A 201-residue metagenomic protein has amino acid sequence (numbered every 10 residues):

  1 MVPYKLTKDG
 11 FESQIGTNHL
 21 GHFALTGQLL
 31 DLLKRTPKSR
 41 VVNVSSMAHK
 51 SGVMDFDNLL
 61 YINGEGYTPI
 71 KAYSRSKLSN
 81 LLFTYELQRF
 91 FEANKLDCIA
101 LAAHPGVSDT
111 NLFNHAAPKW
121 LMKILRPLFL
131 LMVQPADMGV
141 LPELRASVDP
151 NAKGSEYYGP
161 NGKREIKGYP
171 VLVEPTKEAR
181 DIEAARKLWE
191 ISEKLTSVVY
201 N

Functional and structural regions predicted by a protein language model:
M1-W120, K194-N201: Rossmann-fold NAD(P)H-dependent dehydrogenase/reductase core
T7, P118-K119, D149, T176-E178: Serine/threonine-rich low-complexity intrinsically disordered regions
K8, E12, I70-Y73, F129-L130 (+2 more regions): Active-site oxyanion-binding pockets that recognize sulfate/phosphate
S76, P127-L172, R180-R186: C-terminal helical subdomain
E86, P142-R145, I191: Generic recognition of well-ordered alpha-helical segments
K119, I124-F129: C-terminal lobe of the eukaryotic/viral protein kinase catalytic domain
A179-I182, R186-N201: Intracellular terminal tails of multi-pass secondary transporters
